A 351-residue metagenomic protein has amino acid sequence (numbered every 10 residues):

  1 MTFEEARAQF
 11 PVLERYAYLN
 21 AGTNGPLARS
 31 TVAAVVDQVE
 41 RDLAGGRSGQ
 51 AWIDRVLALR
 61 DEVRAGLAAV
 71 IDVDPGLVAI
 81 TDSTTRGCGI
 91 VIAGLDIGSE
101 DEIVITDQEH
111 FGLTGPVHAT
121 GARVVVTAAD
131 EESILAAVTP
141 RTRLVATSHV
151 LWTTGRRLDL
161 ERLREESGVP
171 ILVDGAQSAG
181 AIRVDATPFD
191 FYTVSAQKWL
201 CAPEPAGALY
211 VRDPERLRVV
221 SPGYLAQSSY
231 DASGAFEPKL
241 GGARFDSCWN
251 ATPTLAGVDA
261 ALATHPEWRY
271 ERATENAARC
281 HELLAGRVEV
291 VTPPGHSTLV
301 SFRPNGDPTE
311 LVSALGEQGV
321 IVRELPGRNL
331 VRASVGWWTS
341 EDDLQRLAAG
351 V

Functional and structural regions predicted by a protein language model:
M1-V351: Pyridoxal 5′-phosphate
